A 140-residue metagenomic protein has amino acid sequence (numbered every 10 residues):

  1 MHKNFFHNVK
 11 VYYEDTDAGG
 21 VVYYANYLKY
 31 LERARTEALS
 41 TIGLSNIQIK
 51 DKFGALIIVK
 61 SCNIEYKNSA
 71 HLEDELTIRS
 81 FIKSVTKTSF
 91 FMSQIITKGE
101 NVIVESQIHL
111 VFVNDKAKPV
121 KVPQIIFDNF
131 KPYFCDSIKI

Functional and structural regions predicted by a protein language model:
M1-T77, V85-I140: Terminal targeting signals and extreme-terminal segments of soluble enzymes
